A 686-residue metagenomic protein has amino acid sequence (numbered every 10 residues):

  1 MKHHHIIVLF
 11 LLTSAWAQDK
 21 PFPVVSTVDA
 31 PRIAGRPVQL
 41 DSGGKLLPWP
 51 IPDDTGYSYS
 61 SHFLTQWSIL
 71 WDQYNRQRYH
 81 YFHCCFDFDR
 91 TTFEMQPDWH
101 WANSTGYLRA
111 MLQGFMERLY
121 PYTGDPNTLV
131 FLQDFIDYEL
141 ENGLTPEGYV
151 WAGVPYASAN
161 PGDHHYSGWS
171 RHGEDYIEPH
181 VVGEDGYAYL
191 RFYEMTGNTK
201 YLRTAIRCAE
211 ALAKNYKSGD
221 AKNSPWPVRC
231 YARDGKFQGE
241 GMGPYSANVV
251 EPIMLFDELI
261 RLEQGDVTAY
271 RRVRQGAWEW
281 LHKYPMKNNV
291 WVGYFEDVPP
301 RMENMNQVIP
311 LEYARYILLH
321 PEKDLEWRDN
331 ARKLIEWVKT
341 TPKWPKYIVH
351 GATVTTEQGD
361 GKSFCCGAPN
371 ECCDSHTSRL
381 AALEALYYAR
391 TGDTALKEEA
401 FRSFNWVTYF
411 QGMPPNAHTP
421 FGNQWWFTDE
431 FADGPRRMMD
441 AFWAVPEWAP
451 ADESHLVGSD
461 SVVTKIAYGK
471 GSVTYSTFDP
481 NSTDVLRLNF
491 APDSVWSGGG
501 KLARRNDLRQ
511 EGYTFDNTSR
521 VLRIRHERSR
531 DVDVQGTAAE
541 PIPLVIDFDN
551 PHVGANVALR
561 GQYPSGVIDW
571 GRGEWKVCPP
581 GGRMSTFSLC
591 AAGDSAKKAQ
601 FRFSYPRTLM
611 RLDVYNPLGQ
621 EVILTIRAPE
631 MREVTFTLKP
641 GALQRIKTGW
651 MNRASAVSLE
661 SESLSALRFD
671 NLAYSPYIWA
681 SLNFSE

Functional and structural regions predicted by a protein language model:
L9-A17: Hydrophobic h-region of N-terminal signal peptides that target proteins for export in Gram-negative bacteria
Q18-L108, P126-H172, A211, Y216-R229 (+4 more regions): Low-complexity, Ser/Thr/Pro/Gly-enriched N-terminal "stalk/linker" regions
D19-Y81, D134, R191, M195 (+4 more regions): Terminal, non-catalytic domain-edge segments
H80-N103, Y149-Y176, K222-N248, N289-A314 (+2 more regions): Carbohydrate-binding/catalytic loop surfaces
S476-D493: Surface-exposed beta-strand/loop patches in extracellular or lumenal glycoproteins
D484, E511-P541: C-terminal beta-strand-rich structural cap/linker in extracellular carbohydrate-active enzymes
S497-S519: Solvent-exposed beta-strand/loop surfaces of large extracellular or lumenal domains
I542-E686: Surface-exposed, well-ordered secondary-structure segments
